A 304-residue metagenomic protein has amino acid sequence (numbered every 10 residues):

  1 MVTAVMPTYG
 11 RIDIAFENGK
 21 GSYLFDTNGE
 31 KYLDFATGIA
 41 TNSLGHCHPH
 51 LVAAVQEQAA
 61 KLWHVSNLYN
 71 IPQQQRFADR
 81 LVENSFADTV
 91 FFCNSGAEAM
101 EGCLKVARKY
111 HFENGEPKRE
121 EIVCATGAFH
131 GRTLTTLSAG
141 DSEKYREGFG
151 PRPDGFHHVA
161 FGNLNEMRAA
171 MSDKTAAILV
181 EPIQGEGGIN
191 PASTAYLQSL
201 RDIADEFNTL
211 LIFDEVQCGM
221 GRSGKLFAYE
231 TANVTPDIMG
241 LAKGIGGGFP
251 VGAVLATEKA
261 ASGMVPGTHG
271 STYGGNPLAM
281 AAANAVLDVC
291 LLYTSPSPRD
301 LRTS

Functional and structural regions predicted by a protein language model:
M1-T89: N-terminal glycine-rich, Lys/His-bearing helix-loop that initiates the first secondary-structure elements of many
E57-K61, L278-S295: Amphipathic alpha-helix from the class-I
A78-A177: PLP-dependent aspartate aminotransferase-fold enzymes
L134, K225, T231-G263, G275-A282: Active-site PLP attachment segment
S172, N190-G224: Catalytic PLP-binding core of fold-type I/II PLP enzymes
T175-G188: Short acidic, glycine-rich surface-loop motifs adjacent to enzyme active sites
Y293-S304: Single conserved hydrophobic/aromatic residue that forms the stacking wall/gate of nucleotide- or nucleobase-binding
